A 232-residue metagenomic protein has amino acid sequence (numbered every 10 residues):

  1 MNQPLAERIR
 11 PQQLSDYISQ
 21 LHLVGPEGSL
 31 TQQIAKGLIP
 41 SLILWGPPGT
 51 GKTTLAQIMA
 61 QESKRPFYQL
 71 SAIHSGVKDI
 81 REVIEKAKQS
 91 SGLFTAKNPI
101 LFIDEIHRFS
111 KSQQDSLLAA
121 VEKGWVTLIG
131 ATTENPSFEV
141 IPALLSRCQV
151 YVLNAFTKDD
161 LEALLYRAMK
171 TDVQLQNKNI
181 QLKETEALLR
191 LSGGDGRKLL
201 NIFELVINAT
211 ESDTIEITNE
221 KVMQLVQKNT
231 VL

Functional and structural regions predicted by a protein language model:
M1-K36: A short, basic N-terminal segment
N2-Q3, Q32-S71, E85-K88, L118-K123: Walker A/P-loop
L23-G28, P66-I100, K111: Short glycine-rich substrate-engagement loop in P-loop NTPases that contacts/grips substrate
A35, I103, H107-S146: Conserved catalytic/switch belt of AAA+ P-loop NTPases
S71-I73, Q149-E162: Conserved AAA+ ATPase "SRH/arginine-finger" region at the nucleotide-binding site
R147, D160-L175, L205-A209: Conserved AAA+ ATPase "sensor/coupling" helix adjacent to the nucleotide-binding pocket
E186-L191, R197-E211, K221-Q224: C-terminal helical "lid" of AAA+/P-loop NTPase domains
T218-L232: C-terminal engagement/docking regions of AAA+ P-loop ATPases
